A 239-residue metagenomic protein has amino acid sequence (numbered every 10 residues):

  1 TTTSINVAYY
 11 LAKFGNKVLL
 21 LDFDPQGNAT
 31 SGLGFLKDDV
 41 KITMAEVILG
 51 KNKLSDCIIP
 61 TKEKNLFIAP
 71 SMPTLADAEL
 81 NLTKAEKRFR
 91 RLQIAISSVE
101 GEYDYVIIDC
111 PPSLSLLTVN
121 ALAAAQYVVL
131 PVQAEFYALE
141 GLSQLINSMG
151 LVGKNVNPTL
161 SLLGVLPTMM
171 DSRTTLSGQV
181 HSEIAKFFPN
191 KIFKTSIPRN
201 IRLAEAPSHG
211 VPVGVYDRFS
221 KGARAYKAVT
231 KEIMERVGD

Functional and structural regions predicted by a protein language model:
T1-D239: P-loop NTP-binding core
